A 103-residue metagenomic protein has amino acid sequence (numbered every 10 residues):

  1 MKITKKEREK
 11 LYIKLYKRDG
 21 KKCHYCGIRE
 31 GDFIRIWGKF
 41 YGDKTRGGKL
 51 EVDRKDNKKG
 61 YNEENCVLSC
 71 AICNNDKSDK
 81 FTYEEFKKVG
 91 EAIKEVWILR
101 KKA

Functional and structural regions predicted by a protein language model:
M1-I28, K58: Short, charged surface segments at domain edges that flank catalytic/cofactor-binding sites
M1-K2, I36, L99-A103: Nuclease and nuclease-like effector domains acting on nucleic acids or nucleotide cofactors
R8, R18, R54, K77-K80 (+1 more regions): Basic side chains
G27-L68, K77: Histidine-centered nuclease catalytic patch
E64, A71-A103: A detector for short metal-coordination/catalytic motifs
